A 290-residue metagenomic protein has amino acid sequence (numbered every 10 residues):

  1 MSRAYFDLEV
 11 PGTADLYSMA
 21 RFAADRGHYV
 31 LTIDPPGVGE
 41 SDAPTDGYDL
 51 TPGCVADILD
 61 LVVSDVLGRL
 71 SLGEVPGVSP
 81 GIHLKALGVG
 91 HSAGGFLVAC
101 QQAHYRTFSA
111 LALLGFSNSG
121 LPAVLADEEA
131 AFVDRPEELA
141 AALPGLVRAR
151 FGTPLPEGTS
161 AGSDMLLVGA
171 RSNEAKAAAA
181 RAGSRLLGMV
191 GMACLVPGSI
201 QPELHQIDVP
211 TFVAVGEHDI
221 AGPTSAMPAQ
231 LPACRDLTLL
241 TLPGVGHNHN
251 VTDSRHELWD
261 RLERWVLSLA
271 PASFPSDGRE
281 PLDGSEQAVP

Functional and structural regions predicted by a protein language model:
M1-H28: Short, surface-exposed "cap/lid" segments of acyl-processing enzymes
A4-L8, P35-L50, H247-N248: Glycine-rich "HGGG/HGxG" loop immediately N-terminal to the catalytic nucleophile of the alpha/beta-hydrolase
Y29, D34-V38, S117, P243-G246: Short beta-to-alpha linker loops that shape the active-site pocket of alpha/beta-hydrolase fold enzymes
D49-P80: Alpha/beta-hydrolase active-site loop
I82-L121: Conserved hydrolase catalytic core segment
L125-A221: Alpha/beta-hydrolase
V215-G246: Conserved loop-alpha-helix segment in the C-terminal half of the alpha/beta-hydrolase fold that carries the catalytic
V245-H256: Catalytic histidine-centered segment of alpha/beta-hydrolase-like enzymes
